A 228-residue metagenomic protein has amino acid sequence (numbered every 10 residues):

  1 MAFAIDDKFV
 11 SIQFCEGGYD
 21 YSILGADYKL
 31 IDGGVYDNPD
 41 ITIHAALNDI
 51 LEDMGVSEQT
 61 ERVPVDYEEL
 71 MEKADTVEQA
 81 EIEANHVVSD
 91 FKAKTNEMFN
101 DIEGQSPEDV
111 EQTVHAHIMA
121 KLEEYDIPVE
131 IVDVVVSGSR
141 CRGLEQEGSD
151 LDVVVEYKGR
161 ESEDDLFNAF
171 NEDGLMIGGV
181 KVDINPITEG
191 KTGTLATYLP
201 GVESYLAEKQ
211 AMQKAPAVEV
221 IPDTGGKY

Functional and structural regions predicted by a protein language model:
M1-D20: Short N-terminal "domain-start" leader segments that mark the transition from disordered tails or signal peptides into
M1-D6, D32, V56-L70: Negatively charged, low-complexity tracts enriched in Asp/Glu with abundant Ser/Thr
V10-S11, I31, V182-I184: Short, isolated positions in well-ordered beta-strands
Y36-G55: A short, charged, amphipathic alpha-helix used as a generic interaction element across diverse proteins
E58, E81-S149, E156-G225: Catalytic core of pol beta-like nucleotidyltransferases
